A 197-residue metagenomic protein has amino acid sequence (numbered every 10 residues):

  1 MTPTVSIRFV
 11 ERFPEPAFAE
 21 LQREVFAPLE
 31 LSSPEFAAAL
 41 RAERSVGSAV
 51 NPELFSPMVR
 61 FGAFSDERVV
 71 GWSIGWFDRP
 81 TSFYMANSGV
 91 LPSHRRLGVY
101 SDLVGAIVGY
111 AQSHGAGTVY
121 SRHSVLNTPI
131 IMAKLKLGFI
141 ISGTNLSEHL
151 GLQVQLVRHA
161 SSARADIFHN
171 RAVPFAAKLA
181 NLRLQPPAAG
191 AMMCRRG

Functional and structural regions predicted by a protein language model:
T4-R23, L29-L31: A short beta-loop-alpha structural element at the N-terminal edge of CoA-dependent acyl/N-acetyltransferase catalytic
E24-S82, A86, L91: Acetyl-CoA-dependent GNAT
D66-R68, D78-T81, L126, E148-H149 (+1 more regions): Short strand-connecting beta-turns/loops that link adjacent beta-strands
T81, G117, I140: Short acidic/polar active-site loop segments enriched in Thr and Asp
V90, R96-G109, K136: Conserved acetyl-CoA-binding loop-helix of GNAT-fold acetyltransferases
A111-S124: Conserved GNAT acetyl-CoA-binding A-motif
V125-G143, H149-L152: Conserved active-site alpha-helix within GNAT-family acetyltransferase domains
S147-G197: C-terminal "cap" of GNAT-fold acetyltransferases
